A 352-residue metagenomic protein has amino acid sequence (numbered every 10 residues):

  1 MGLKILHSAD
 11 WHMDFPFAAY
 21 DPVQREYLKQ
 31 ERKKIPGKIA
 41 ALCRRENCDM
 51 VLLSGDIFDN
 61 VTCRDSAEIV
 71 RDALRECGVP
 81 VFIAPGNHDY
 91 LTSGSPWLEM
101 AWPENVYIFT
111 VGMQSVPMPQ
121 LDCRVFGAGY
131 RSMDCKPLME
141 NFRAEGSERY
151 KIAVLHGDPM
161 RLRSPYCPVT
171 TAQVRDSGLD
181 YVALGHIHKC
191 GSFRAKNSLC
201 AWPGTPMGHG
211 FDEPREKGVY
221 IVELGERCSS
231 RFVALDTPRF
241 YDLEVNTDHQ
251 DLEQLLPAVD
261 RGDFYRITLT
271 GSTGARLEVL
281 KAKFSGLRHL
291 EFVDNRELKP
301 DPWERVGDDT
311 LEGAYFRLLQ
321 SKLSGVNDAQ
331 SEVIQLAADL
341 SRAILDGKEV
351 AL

Functional and structural regions predicted by a protein language model:
M1-E68, S147, D339, A343 (+1 more regions): N-terminal active-site segment of His-dependent metallophosphoesterases
L6, P117, R124-F126, Y220 (+1 more regions): Conserved beta-strand elements of the Class I
Y20-E31, R124-G129, V233-T247: Acidic/glycine-enriched edge-of-secondary-structure segments
K38-E46, A73, N141, A258: A generic secondary-structure signal
M50, D59-A201, T205-G210, E216: His/Asp/Glu-rich metal-coordinating catalytic cores of metallo-dependent phosphodiesterases/hydrolases acting on
G185, G191-V259: A conserved active-site cap/scaffold subdomain adjacent to cofactor or substrate pockets
E226-L352: Accessory, non-catalytic peripheral segments of nucleic-acid enzymes
